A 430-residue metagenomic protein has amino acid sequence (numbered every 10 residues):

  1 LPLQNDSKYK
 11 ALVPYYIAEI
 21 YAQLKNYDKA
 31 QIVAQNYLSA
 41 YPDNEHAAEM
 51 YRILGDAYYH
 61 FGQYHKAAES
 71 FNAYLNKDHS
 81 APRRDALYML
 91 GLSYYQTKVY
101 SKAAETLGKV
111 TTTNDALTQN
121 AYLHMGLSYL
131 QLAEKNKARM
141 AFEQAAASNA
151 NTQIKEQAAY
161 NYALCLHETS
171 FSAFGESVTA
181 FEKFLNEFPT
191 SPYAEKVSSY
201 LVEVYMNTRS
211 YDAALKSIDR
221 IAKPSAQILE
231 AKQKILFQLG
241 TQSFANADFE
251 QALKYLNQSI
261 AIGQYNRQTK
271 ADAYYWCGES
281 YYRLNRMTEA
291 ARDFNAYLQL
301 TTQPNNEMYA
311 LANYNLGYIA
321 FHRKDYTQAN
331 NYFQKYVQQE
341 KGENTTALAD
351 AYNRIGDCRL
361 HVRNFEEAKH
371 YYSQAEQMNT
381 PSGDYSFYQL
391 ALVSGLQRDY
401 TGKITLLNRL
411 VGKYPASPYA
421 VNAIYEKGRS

Functional and structural regions predicted by a protein language model:
L1-S430: Acidic, polar-rich low-complexity tracts and alpha-helical solenoid repeat scaffolds
